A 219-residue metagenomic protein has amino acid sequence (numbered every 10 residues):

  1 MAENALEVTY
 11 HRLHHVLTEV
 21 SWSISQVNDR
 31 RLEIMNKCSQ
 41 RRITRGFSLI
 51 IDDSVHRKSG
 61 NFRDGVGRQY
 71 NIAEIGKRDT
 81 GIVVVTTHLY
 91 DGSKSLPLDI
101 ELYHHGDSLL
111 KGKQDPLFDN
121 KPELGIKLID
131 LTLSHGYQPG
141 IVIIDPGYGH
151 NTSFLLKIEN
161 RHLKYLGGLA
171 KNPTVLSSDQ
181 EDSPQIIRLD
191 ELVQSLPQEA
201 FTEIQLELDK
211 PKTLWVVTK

Functional and structural regions predicted by a protein language model:
M1-N61, K164-L166, T174, D182-L192 (+1 more regions): Electropositive nucleic-acid engagement tracts
H11-V16, V20, A73-P139: Electropositive, glycine- and tryptophan-enriched low-complexity nucleic-acid-binding patches
T18-L98, L208-T218: Active-site-proximal, Lys/Arg-enriched surface segment that forms a nucleic-acid-binding/basic interface patch
S54-V55, E101, G147, A170: Anionic group-transfer/hydrolysis microenvironments
G67, N71, Y103-H104, G149: Generic, ordered loop/turn and secondary-structure boundary motif
Y90-D107, Q114, K164-K219: An anionic, glycine-rich sequence signature occurring as long contiguous blocks
K111-E181: Domain-level cores of phosphate- or acyl-group-handling catalytic modules
